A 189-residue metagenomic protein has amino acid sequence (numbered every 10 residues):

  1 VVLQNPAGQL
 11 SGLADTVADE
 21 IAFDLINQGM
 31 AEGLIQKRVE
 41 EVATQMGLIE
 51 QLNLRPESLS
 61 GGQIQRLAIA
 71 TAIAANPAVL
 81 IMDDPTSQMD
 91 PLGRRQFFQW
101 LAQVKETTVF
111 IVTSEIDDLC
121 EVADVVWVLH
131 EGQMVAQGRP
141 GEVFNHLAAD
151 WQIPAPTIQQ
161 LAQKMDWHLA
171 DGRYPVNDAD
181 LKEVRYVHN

Functional and structural regions predicted by a protein language model:
A22, G33-Q51: Conserved ABC ATPase "signature" region
R55-L59, Q63: Conserved ABC ATPase signature
N76: Conserved catalytic motifs of ABC-family nucleotide-binding domains
L80-D83: Catalytic Walker B motif of ABC-type/P-loop ATPase nucleotide-binding domains
T107-V112: Conserved H-loop
E115-E121: Conserved H-loop
Q133-I158: Conserved beta-strand-loop-alpha-helix hinge in the C-terminal portion of ABC ATPase nucleotide-binding domains
